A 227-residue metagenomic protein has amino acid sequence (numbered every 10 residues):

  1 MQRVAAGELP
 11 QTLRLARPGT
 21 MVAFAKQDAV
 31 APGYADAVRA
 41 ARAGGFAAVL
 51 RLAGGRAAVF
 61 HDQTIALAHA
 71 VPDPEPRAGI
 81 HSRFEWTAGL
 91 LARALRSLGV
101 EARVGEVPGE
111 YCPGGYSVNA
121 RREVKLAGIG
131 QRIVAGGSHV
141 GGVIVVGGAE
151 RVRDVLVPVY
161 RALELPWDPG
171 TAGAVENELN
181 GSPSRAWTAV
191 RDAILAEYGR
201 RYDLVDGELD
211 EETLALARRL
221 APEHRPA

Functional and structural regions predicted by a protein language model:
M1-L52: N-terminal low-complexity, intrinsically disordered segments
P18, D62, A120-E123, V134-A135 (+1 more regions): Short acidic-glycine loop/turn motifs at beta-strand connectors
D36-A40, G44, L90-L98, A193-R201: Generic non-transmembrane alpha-helical segments
L52-A58, Q63-T64: Short glycine-enriched loops at secondary-structure junctions
H61-V71, G136-G137, G141: DPxDG-like acidic metal-binding loop motif
T64-P108: Contiguous, small/hydrophobic- and glycine-enriched helical/loop subdomains that border and often "cap" functional
L98-V100, I129, G136-A227: Long, positively charged amphipathic alpha-helical accessory segments at protein N-termini or as interdomain linkers
V104-K125: Beta-rich nucleic-acid/ligand-interaction surfaces
